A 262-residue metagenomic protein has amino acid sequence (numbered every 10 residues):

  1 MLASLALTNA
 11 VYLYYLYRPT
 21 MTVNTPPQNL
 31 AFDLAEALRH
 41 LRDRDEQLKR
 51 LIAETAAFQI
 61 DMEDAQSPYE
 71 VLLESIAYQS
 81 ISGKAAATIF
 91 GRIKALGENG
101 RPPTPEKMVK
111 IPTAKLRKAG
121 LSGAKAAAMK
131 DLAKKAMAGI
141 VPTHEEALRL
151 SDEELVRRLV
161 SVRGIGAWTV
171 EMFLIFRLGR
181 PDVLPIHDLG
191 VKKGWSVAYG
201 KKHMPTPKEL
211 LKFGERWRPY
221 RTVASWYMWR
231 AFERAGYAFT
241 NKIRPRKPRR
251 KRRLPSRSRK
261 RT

Functional and structural regions predicted by a protein language model:
N9-I60, I140, D152-E153, A167-T262: C-terminal accessory module of base-excision DNA glycosylases/AP lyases that mediates lesion recognition and DNA
Q47, E54, I81-S82, A86-R163 (+1 more regions): Alpha-helical ds-nucleic-acid-binding substructure associated with the helix-hairpin-helix region of base-excision DNA
D61, Y69, A85, G100 (+4 more regions): Short, surface-exposed helix-loop/turn micro-motifs enriched in polar/charged residues
M62-V71, G120-A124, G214-R221: Structural motif
Q66, E70, G83-A87, P105 (+6 more regions): Alpha-helix N-cap/helix-initiation sites
